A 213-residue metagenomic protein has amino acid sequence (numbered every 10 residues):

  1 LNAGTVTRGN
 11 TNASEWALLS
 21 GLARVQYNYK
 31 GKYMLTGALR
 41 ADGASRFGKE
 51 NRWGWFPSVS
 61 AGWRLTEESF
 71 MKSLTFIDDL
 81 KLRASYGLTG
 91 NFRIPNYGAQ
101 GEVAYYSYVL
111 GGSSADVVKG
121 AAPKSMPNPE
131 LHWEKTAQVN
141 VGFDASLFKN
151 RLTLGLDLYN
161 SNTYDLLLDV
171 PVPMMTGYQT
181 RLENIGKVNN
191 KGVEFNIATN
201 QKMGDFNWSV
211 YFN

Functional and structural regions predicted by a protein language model:
L1-N213: Extracellular/periplasmic, surface-exposed regions of secreted and cell-surface proteins
